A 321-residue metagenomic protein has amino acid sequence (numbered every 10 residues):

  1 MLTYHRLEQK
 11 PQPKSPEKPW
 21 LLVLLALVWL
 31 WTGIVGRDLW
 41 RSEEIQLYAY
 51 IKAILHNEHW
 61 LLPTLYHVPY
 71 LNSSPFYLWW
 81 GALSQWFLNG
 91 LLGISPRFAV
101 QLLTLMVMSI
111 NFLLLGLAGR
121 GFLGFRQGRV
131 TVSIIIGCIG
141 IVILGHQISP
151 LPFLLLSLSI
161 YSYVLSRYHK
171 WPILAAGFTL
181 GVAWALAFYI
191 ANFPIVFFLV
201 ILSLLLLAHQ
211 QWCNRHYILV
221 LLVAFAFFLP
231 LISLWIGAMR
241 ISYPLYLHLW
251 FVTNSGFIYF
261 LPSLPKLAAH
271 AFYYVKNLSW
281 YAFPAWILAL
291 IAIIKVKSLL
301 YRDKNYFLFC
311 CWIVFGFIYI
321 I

Functional and structural regions predicted by a protein language model:
M1-W31, L219-F227: Start-transfer (signal-anchor) and selected internal transmembrane alpha helices of multi-pass inner/ER membrane
V28-W29, L47-N72, F76, L83-W86: Extracytosolic helix-loop segments that constitute the early lumenal/periplasmic catalytic or substrate-binding loops
Y50-A53, Y189-I190, I195-I321: Transmembrane-lumen/periplasm boundary regions of multi-pass, lipid-linked membrane glycan transferases
F98-F122, I160: Transmembrane-helix motifs of polytopic, lipid-linked glycan transferases
R120-R126, Y161-T179, A183-A187: Membrane-interface transmembrane helices that cradle and orient dolichyl/undecaprenyl
T131-I136, W184: Short helix- or helix-capping micro-motifs that position conserved polar/aromatic residues at function-defining sites
G140-L154, A191-F193: Short acidic/glycine- and proline-prone juxtamembrane loop motifs at membrane-interface regions of multi-pass membrane
V142-I143, A175-N192, G316-I321: Membrane-interface alpha helices of multi-pass inner-membrane proteins
